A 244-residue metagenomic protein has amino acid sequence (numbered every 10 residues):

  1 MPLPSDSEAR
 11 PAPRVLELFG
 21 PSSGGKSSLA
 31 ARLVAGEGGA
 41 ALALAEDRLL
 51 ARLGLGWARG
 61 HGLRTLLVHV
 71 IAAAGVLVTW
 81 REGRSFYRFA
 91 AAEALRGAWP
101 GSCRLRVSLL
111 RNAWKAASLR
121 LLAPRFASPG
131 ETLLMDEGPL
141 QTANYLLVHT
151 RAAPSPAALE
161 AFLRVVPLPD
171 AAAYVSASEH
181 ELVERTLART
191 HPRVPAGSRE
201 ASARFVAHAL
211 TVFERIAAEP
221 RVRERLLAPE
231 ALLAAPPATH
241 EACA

Functional and structural regions predicted by a protein language model:
L3-P4, V183-A244: NTP-dependent small-molecule kinase module
L18: Hydrophobic anchor at the beta1->P-loop junction of P-loop NTPases
P21: P-loop (Walker A) phosphate-binding loop of NTP-binding proteins
K26: Conserved lysine of the Walker
L29: Hydrophobic positions on the alpha1 helix immediately C-terminal to the Walker A/P-loop
V34-G101: N-terminal phosphate/diphosphate-binding loop that engages ATP/GTP or pyrophosphate donors across diverse enzyme folds
S85-L163: Glycine-rich phosphate-binding loop used to anchor ATP phosphates in small-molecule kinases, encompassing both
M135-G138, V165-A188: Conserved phosphate-donor/acceptor-positioning beta-strand/loop module used by diverse small-molecule
